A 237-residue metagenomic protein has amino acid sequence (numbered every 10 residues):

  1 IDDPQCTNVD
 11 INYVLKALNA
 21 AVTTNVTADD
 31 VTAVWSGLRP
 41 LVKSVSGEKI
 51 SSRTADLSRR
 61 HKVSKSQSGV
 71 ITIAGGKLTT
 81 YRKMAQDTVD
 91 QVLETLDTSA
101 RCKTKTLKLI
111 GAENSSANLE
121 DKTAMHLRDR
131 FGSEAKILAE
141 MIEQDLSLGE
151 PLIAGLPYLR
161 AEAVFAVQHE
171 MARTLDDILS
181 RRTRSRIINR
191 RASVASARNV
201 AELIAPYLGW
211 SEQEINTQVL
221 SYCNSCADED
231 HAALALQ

Functional and structural regions predicted by a protein language model:
D2-Q237: C-terminal accessory subdomains/tails of enzymes that are appended
